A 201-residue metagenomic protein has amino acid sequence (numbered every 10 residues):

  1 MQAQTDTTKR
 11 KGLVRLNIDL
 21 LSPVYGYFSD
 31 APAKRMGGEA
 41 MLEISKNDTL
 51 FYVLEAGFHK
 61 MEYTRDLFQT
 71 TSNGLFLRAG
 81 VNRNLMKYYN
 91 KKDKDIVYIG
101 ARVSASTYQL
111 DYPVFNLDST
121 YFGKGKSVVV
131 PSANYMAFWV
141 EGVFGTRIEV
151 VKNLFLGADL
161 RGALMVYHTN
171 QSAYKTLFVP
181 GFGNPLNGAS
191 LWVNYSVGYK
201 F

Functional and structural regions predicted by a protein language model:
M1, G37-S45, K60-R65, Y88 (+1 more regions): Generic detector of contiguous secondary-structure segments
Q2-S45, E55, G198-F201: Short glycine/proline- and aromatic-enriched beta-strand/turn motifs that initiate or cap beta-hairpins
Q4-L13, T49, K87-D95, V150-L156: Short loop/turn motifs that connect adjacent beta-strands in outer-membrane beta-barrel proteins
V14-L16, M36-A40, L75-A79, R83 (+3 more regions): Hydrophobic, lipid-facing positions within transmembrane beta-strands of outer-membrane proteins
L16-S22, E55-T64, D118-K126, A173-F178: Flexible, solvent-exposed coil segments and beta strand-coil junctions, predominantly the extracellular/periplasmic
S29-K34, F68-N73, S132-M136, N184-N187: Replace "Gram-negative outer membrane beta-barrel proteins" with "bacterial and organellar outer membrane beta-barrel
L50, E55-F122, V197-Y199: Gram-negative (and chloroplast) outer-membrane scaffold detector with strong preference for beta-barrel transmembrane
I96, R102-F201: Outer-membrane beta-barrel transmembrane domain signature
